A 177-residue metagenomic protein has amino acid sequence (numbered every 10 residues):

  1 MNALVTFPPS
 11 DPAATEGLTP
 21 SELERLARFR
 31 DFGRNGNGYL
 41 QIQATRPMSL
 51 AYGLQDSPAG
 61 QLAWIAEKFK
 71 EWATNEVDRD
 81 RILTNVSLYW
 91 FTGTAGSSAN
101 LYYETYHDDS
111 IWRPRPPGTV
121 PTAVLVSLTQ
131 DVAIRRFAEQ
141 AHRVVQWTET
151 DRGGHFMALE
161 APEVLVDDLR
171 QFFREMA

Functional and structural regions predicted by a protein language model:
M1-M48: A catalytic-pocket lid/entrance helix-loop region that shapes and gates access to the active site across common
I42-A177: C-terminal subdomain of alpha/beta-hydrolase-fold enzymes, centered on the catalytic histidine and its supporting
